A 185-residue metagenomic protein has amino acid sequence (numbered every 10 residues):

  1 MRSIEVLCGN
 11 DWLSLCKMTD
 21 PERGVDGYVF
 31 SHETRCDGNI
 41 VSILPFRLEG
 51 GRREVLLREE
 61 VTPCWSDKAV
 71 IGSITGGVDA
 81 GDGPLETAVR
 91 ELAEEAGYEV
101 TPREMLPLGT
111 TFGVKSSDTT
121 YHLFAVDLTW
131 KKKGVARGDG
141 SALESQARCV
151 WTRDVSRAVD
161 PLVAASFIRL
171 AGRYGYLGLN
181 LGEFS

Functional and structural regions predicted by a protein language model:
S3-G50: Acidic, metal-coordinating catalytic segment for phosphate/diphosphate chemistry, firing primarily on the Nudix
E5-D11, C36, P63-S66, T110-H122: Acidic pyrophosphate-coordinating catalytic loop
L15-K17, S42, L57, L123-A125 (+1 more regions): Conserved hydrophobic/aromatic beta-strand scaffold that supports enzyme active sites
C16-V25, G113-V135: Active-site-adjacent beta-strand/loop module that shapes the phosphate/pyrophosphate-binding cleft
S31-L44, G51-R90, S141-S145: Conserved Nudix-box catalytic region and its N-terminal flanking loop in Nudix hydrolases and closely related
S66-A69, I74, A80, P107 (+3 more regions): Nudix hydrolase/Nudix homology domain
A93, P107-T111, T129: C-terminal charged interaction modules
E99-L108: A short coil-to-beta-strand element that immediately follows conserved catalytic motifs
